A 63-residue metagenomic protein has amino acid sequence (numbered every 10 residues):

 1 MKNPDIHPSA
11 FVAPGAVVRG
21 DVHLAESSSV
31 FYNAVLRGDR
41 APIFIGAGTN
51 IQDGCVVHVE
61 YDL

Functional and structural regions predicted by a protein language model:
P4, A10-V12, A16, V22 (+5 more regions): A structural motif detector for beta-strand N-caps
V59-L63: Short, intrinsically disordered, charge-balanced linker/junction segments flanking boundaries in proteins
